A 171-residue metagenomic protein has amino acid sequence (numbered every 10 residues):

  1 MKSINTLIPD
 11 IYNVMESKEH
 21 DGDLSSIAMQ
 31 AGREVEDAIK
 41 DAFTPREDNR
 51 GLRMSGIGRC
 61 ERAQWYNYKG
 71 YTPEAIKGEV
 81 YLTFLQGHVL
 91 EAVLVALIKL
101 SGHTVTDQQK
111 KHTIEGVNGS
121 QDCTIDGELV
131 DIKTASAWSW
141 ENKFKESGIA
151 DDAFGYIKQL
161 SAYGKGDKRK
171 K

Functional and structural regions predicted by a protein language model:
M1-L129, S136-F154: Metal-dependent nuclease catalytic cores that hydrolyze phosphodiester bonds in DNA/RNA, characterized by
S161: Active-site phosphate/pyrophosphate- and oxyanion-stabilizing loops and adjacent acidic/basic residues in soluble
K165-K171: Substrate-binding beta-hairpin/strand module that engages nucleic acids
